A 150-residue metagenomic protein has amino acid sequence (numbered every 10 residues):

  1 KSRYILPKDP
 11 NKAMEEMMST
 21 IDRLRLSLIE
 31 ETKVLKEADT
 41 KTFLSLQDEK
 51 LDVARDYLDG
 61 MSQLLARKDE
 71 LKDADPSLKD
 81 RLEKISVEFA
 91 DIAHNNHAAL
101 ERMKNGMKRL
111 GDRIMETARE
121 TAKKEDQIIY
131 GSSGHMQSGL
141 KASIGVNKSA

Functional and structural regions predicted by a protein language model:
K1-D91: Extended, charge-rich alpha-helical scaffolding segments
L82-A150: Short terminal interaction segments
